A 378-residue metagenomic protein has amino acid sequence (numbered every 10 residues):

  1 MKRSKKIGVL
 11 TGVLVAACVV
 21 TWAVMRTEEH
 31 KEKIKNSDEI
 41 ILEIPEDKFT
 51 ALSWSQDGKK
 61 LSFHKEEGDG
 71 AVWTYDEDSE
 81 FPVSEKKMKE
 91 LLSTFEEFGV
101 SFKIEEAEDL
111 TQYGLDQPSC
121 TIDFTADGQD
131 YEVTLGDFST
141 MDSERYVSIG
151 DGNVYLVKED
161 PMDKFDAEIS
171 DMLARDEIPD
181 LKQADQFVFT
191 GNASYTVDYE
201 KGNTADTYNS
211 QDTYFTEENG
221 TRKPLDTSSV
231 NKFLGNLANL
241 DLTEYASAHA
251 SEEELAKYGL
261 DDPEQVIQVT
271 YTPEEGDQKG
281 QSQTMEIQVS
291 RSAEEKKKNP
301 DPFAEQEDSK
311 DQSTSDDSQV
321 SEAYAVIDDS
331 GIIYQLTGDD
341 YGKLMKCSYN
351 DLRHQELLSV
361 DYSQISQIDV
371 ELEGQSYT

Functional and structural regions predicted by a protein language model:
M1-T378: Soluble, acidic/polar mature domains that operate outside membranes
